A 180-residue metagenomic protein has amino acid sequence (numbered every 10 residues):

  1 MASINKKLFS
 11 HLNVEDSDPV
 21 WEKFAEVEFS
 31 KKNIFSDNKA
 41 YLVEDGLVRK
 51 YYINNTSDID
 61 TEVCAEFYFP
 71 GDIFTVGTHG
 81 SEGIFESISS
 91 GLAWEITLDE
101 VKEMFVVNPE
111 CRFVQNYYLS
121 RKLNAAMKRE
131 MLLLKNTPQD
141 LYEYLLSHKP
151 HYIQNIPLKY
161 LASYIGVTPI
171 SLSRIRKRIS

Functional and structural regions predicted by a protein language model:
M1-E28: Cyclic nucleotide-binding regulatory module and flanking cytosolic helices
V27, K32, Y68-G71: Tight coil/turn sites that cap or link beta-strands
S30-A40, D60-T61, H79-S81: A short beta-loop-beta micro-motif enriched in histidine and acidic residues
N38-N55, G71: Glycine- and acidic-residue-biased ligand/ion/polar-headgroup-sensing regions
E62-Y117: Cyclic-nucleotide recognition modules
A65, P70, H79, K128-L141: Short, Lys/Arg-enriched anionic-surface-contact patches
N136, E143-S180: Phosphate-/nucleic-acid-contacting segments
